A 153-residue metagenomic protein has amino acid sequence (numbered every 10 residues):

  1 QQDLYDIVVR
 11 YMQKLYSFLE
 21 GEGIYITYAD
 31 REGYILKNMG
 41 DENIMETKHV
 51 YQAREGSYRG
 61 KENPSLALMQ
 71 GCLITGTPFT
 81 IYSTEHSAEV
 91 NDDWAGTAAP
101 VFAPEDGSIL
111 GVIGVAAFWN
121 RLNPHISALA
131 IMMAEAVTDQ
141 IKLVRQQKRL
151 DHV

Functional and structural regions predicted by a protein language model:
Q1-E22, S65-F79, I109-V112, A116-V153: Juxtadomain coupling helices with adjacent low-complexity linkers
Y25-I26, A98: Short hydrophobic/aromatic beta-strand element in the GNAT-like acyltransferase core that lines or flanks the acyl-donor
I26-N63: Extracellular/periplasmic ligand-sensing ectodomains of membrane signal-transduction proteins
Y28, V101-F102: Hydrophobic beta-strand positions
E46-Y51, S65-G71, T77-N91: Signal-transducing coupling segments at domain and membrane junctions
S83-E85, A99, F118: Fold-independent oxyanion-binding glycine-rich loops and adjacent beta-strand/coil segments at enzyme active sites
N91-P100: A short beta-strand signature within small-molecule sensing/ligand-binding domains used in signal transduction
F102-S108: Flexible loop/coil segments at beta-strand boundaries within sensory signal-transduction domains
